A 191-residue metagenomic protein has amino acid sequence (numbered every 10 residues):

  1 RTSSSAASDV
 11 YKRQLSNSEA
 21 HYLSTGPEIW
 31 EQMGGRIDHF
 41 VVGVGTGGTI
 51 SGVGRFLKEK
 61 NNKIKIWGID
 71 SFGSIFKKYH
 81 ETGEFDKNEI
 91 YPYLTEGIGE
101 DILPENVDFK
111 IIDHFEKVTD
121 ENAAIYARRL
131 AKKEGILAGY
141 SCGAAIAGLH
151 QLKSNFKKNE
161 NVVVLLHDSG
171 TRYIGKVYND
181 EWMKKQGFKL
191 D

Functional and structural regions predicted by a protein language model:
R1-A7, Y11: Single conserved hydrophobic/aromatic residue that forms the stacking wall/gate of nucleotide- or nucleobase-binding
R13-E28, G139-A144: A glycine-rich, Thr/Ser-enriched phosphate-binding loop motif common to dinucleotide/cofactor-binding enzymes
A20-K65: Glycine-rich ThDP/TPP pyrophosphate-binding loop and its adjacent helix/strand module within ThDP-dependent enzymes
H39, I136-Y140, A144-I146, H150-L152 (+1 more regions): Terminal helix/beta-alpha structural elements that buttress the NAD(P)+-binding lobe
V44-G54, F76, S141-L149: Short glycine/serine/threonine-rich phosphate/pyrophosphate-binding segments that cradle anionic phosphate groups
E59-Y140, V177-D191: Active-site/ligand-binding loops adjacent to catalytic centers
A147-D191: Phosphate-binding loop/pocket of nucleotide- and phosphate-handling active sites
